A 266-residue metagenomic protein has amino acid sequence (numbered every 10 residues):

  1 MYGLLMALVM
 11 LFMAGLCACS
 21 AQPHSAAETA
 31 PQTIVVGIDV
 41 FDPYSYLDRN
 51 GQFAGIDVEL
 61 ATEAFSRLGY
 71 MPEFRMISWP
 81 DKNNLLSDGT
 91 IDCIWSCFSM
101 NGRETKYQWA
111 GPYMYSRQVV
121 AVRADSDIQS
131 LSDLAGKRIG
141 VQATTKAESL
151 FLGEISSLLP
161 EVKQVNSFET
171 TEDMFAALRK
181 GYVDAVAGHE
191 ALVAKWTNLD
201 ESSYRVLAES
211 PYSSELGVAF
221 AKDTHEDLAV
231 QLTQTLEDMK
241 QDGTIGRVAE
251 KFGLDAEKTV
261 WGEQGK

Functional and structural regions predicted by a protein language model:
G15-A18: C-terminal motif of bacterial Sec signal peptides marking the signal peptidase cleavage site
A26-C97, S167, Q231, D242: Extracytoplasmic small-molecule ligand-binding "clamshell" domains of the periplasmic binding protein/Venus flytrap
I38-V40, Y115-V122, A194, N198-E237 (+1 more regions): Periplasmic-binding protein-like
V40-F41, R49-Q52, F98-M100, R123-D127 (+2 more regions): Short coil/turn segments
L47, A61-Y70, A147-F168, T197-E201 (+1 more regions): Ligand-binding cleft/hinge of the Venus flytrap
V58-R67, I128, S132-R138, A143-K146 (+1 more regions): Extended ligand-binding regions for polar small-molecule ligands
T62, M71-D133, R205-S210: Acidic, polar ligand-binding/catalytic clefts
D81-N84, C97-K106, L150-G153, A177-R179 (+1 more regions): A ligand-binding cleft/hinge motif common to bilobed small-molecule-binding domains
